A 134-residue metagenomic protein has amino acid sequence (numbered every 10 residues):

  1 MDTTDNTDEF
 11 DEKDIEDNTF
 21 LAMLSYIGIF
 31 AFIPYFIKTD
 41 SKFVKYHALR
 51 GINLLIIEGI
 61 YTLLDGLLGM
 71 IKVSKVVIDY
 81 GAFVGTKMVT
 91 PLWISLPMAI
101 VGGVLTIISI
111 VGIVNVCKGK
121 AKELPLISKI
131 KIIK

Functional and structural regions predicted by a protein language model:
M1-L54, V114-K134: Membrane-interface extramembranous regions at the lipid-water interface
L21-K38, Y46, G51-D79, V84-G112: Hydrophobic alpha-helical transmembrane segments in multi-pass membrane proteins
